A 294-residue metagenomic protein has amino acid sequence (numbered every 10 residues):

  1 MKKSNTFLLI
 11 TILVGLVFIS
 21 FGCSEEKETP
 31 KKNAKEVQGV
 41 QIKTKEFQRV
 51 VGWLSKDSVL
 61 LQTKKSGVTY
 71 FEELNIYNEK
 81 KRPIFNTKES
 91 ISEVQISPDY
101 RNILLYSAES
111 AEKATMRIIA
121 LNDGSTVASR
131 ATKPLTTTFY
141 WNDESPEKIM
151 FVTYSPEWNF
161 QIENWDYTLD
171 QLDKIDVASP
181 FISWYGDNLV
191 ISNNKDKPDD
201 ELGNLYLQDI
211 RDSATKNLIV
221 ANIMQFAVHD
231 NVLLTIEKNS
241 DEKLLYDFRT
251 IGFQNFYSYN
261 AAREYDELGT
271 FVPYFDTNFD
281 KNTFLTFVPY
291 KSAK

Functional and structural regions predicted by a protein language model:
K2-I10, F18-R101, E109-S110, R117-I118: N-terminal "mature head" segments of proteins
E25-Q38, G67-P83, A111-A128, E157-I175 (+3 more regions): Surface-exposed loop/turn elements that mediate protein-protein interactions on large endomembrane-trafficking
T44-L54, E89-I96, P134-K148, D176-I191 (+2 more regions): Conserved beta-propeller blade repeats
K56, D99, E144, K197 (+2 more regions): Generic structural motif
L60-S66, L104-A111, M150-P156, Q161 (+3 more regions): Beta-strand C-termini and the immediately following turn/loop, strongest in propeller blades
F71, Y77-K80, S192, L234-I236 (+1 more regions): Extended amphipathic alpha-helical coiled-coil/heptad-repeat regions
R82-N194: Long, acidic/polar, low-complexity amphipathic helices and coiled-coil-like
